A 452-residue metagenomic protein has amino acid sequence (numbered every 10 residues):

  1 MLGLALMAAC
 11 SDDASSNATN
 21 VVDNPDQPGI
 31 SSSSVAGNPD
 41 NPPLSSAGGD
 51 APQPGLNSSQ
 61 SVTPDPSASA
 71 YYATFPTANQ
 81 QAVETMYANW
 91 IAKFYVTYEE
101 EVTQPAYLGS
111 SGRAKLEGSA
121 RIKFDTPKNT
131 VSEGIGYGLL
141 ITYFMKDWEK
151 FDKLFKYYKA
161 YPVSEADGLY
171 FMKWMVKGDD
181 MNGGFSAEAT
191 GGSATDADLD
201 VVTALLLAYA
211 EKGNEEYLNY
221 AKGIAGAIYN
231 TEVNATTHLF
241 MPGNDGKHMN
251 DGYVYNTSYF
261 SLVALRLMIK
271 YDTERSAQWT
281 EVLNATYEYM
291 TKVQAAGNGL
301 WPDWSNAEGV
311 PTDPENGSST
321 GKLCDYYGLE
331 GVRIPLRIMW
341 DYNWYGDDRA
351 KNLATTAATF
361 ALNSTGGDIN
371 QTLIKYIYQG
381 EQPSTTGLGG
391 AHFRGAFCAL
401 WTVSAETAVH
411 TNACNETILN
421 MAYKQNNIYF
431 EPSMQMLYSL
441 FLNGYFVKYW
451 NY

Functional and structural regions predicted by a protein language model:
L2-S67: Bacterial Sec-dependent N-terminal signal peptides
L4-A8, L206, I269: Residue-level signal for alpha-helical transmembrane segments in multi-pass membrane proteins
S15, Q27, V35, S46-A47 (+8 more regions): Intrinsically disordered, low-complexity segments enriched in small/polar residues
Q27, D40, L44-Q60, R113 (+5 more regions): Surface-exposed charge patches in extracellular/virion surface proteins
V62-M86, K128-S132, D167-F171, G192-D196 (+3 more regions): Extended ligand-binding clefts on enzyme/binding-domain cores
P64-D198, A204, E211-N214, E330-G331 (+6 more regions): N-terminal carbohydrate-binding/catalytic regions of secreted carbohydrate-active enzymes
S276-N284, T411-I418, W450-Y452: Alpha-helical repeat scaffolds
L442-Y445, Y449-Y452: Active-site or metal-binding loop neighborhoods of secreted/extracellular toxin and effector enzymes
